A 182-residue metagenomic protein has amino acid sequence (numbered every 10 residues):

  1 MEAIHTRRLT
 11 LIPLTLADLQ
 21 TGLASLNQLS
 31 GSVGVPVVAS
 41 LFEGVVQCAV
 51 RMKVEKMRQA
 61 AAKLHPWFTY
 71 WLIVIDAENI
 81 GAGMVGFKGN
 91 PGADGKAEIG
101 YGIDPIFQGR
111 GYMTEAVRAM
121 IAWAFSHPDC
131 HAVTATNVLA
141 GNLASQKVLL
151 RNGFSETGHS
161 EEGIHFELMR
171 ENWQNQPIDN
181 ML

Functional and structural regions predicted by a protein language model:
M1-E98, I103-I106, A119-H127, A132 (+2 more regions): GNAT-family acyltransferases
G109-T114: Glycine-rich acyl-CoA binding loop
T134-Q146: Conserved beta-strand-loop-alpha-helix junction that forms the acyl-donor binding cleft
L149: Conserved active-site tyrosine of GNAT-family acetyltransferases
N152: Active-site or metal-binding loop neighborhoods of secreted/extracellular toxin and effector enzymes
